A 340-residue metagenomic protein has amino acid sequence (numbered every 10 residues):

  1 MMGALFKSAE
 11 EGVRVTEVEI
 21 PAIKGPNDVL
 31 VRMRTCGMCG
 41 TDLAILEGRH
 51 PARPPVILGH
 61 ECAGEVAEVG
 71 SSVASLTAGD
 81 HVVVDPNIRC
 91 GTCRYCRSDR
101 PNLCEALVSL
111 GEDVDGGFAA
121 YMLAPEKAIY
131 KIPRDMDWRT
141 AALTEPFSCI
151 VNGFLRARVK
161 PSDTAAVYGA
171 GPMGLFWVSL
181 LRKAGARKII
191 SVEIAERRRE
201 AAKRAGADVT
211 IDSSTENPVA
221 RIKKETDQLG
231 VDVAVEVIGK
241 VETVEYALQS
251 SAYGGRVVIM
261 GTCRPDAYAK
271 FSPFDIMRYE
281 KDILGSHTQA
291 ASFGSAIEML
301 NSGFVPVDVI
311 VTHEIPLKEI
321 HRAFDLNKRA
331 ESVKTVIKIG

Functional and structural regions predicted by a protein language model:
P21-C36, E47-R94, P133-D135: Glycine-rich beta-strand-centered segment in the early N-terminal region that forms part of a ligand/cofactor-binding
S75-A78, P161, Y253: Short, flexible surface segments
G79, S162, A207, G230-V231 (+2 more regions): Local beta-strand N-terminus motif with an aromatic residue
C90-Y168: NAD(P)H dinucleotide-binding glycine-rich loop of Rossmann-like/cofactor-binding domains, especially the beta1-alpha1
M136-T215, A220: Mid-domain Rossmann-like dinucleotide-binding core that forms the NAD(H)/NADP(H) cofactor-binding site
A157, E200-D282, H321: Glycine-rich cofactor phosphate-binding loops and adjacent beta1-alpha1 units of small-molecule cofactor enzyme domains
I194-A195, C263, Q289: Residues in the short beta-alpha loop(s) of Rossmann-like NAD(P)-binding domains
E245-Q249, A290-G340: C-terminal hydrophobic helical "lid"/dimerization subdomain of Rossmann-like NAD(P)H-dependent oxidoreductases
